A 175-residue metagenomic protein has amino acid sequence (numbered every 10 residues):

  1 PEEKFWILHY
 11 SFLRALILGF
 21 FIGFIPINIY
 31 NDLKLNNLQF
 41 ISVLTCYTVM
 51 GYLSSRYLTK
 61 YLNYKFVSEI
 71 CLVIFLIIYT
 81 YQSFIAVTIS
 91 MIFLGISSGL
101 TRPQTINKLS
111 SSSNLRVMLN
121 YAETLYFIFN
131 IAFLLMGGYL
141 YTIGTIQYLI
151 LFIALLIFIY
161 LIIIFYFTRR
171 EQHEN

Functional and structural regions predicted by a protein language model:
E3-V43: Helix-loop boundary and gating motifs at the non-cytosolic
F12, A86-T101: Hydrophobic core of transmembrane alpha-helices in multi-pass small-molecule transporters, especially MFS/SLC-type
I29-Y30, Y61-L62, Y139-G144: Interfacial helix-cap and linker-helix signal at transmembrane-aqueous boundaries of multi-pass secondary transporters
S42-Y61: Transmembrane alpha-helices of Major Facilitator/SLC transporters
Y64-Y79: Structural signature of the two symmetry-related core transmembrane helices
G99-S113: Intracellular juxtamembrane helix-capping segments at the cytosolic ends of symmetry-related transmembrane helices
R116-T142: A late C-terminal transmembrane helix in Major Facilitator Superfamily
Y148-F165: Symmetry-related core transmembrane helices of the 12-TM Major Facilitator Superfamily/SLC fold
